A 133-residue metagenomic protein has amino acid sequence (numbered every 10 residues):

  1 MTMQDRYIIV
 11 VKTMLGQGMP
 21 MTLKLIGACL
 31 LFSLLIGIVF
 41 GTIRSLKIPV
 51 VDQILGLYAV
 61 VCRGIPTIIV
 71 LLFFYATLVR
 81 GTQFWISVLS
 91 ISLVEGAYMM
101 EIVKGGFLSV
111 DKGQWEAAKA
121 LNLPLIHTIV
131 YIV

Functional and structural regions predicted by a protein language model:
M1-V133: Transmembrane alpha-helices and adjacent helix-loop boundaries
